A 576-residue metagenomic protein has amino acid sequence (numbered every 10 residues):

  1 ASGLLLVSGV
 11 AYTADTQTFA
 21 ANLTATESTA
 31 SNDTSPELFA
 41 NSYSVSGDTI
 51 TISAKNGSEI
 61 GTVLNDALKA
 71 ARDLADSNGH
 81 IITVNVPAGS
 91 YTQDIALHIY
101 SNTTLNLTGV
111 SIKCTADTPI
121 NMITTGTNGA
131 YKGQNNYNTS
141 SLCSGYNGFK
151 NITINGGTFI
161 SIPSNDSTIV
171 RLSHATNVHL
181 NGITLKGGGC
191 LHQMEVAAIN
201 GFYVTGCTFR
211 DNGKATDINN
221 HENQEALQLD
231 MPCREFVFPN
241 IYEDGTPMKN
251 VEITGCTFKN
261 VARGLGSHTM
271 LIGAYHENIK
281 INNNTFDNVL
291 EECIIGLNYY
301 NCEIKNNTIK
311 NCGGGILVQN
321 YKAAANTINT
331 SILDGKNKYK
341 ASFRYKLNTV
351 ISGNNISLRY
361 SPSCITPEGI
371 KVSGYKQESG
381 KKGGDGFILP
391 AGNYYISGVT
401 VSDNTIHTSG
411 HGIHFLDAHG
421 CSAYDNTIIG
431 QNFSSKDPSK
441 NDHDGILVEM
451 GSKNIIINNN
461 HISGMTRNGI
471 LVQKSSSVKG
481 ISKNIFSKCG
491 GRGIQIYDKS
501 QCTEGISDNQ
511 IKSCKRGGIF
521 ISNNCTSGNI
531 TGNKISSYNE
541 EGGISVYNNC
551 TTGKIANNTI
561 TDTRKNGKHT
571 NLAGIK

Functional and structural regions predicted by a protein language model:
A1-Y12: Sec-dependent N-terminal signal peptides of Gram-positive bacterial secreted proteins and lipoproteins
T16-D66: Right-handed parallel beta-helix/beta-solenoid
N56-N65, H80-G129, N138, T158-F159 (+3 more regions): N-terminal extracellular ligand-recognition/capping segment immediately after the signal peptide
N65-D76, T92-S101, T115, S141-S144 (+4 more regions): Short, T/G/N/S-enriched strand-turn elements that build extracellular solenoid repeat scaffolds
T92-A96, C114-I120, P163-I169, G189-V196 (+15 more regions): Short glycine/acidic-rich loop motifs that flank beta-strands on beta-rich extracellular proteins
Y100-N102, L107, F149, I154 (+39 more regions): Parallel beta-helix/beta-solenoid
Y131-S144, D217-H221, C233-T246, K322-Y345 (+2 more regions): Intrinsically disordered, low-complexity Ser/Thr- and acidic-rich flexible linkers and loops, especially at boundaries
